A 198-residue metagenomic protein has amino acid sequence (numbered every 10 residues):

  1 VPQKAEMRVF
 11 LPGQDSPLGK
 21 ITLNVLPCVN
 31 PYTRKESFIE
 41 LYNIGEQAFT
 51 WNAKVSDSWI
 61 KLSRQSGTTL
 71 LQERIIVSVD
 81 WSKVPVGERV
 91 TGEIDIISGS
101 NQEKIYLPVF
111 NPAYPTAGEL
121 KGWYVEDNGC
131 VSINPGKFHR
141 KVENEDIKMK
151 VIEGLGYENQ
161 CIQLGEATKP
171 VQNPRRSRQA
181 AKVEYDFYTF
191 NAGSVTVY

Functional and structural regions predicted by a protein language model:
V1-A5, K141, Q172-N173, A181-V183: C-terminal non-catalytic alpha-helical accessory regions
P2-I44, A117-E119: Beta-sheet-dominated interaction scaffolds and their linkers
K35, N159-T196: Short beta-strands within extracellular/lumenal beta-sheet-rich domains
I39, P85-N101: A short beta-strand micro-motif common to beta-rich folds, especially ectodomain repeats
I44-I76: Surface-exposed binding patches on compact interaction domains or structured appendages
R74-V90: Extracellular/luminal low-complexity segments enriched in Ser/Thr/Pro
E103-P115: C-terminal edge beta-strand
P115-I147: Extracellular carbohydrate-recognition regions
